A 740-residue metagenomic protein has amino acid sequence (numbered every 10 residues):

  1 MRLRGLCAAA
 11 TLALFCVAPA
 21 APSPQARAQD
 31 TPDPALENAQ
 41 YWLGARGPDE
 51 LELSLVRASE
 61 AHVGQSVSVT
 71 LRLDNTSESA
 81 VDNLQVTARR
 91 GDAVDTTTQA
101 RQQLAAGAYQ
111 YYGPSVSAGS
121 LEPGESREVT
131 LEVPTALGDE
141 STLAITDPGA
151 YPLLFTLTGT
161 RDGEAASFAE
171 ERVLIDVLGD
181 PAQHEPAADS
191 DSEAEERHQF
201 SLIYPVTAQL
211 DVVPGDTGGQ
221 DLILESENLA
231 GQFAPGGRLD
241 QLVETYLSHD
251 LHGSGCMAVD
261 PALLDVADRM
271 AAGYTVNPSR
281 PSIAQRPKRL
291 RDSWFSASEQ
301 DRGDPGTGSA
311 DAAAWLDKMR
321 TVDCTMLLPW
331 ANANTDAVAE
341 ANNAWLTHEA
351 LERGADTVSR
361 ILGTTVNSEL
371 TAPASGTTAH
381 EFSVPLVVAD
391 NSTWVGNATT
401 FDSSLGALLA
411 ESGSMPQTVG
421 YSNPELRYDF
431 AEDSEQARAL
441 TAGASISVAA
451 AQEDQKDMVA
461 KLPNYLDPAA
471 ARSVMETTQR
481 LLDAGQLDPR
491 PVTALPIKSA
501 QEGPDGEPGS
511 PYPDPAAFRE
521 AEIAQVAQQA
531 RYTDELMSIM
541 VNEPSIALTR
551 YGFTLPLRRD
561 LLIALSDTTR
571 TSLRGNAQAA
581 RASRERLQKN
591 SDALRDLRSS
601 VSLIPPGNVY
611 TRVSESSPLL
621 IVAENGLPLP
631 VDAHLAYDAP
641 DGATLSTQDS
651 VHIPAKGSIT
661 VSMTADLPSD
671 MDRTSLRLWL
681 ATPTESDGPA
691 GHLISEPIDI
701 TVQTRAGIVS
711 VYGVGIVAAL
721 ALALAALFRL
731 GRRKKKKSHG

Functional and structural regions predicted by a protein language model:
M1-A28, V717-G731: Secretory targeting and sorting signals
L43-G44, S59-V63, D189-S192, S675 (+1 more regions): Acidic, serine/threonine- and proline-rich intrinsically disordered appendage/tail regions
P48-V86, V133, T611-L620: Contiguous beta-strand segments within globular domains
A93-G119, A639-D649, A655-G657, M671: Short beta-strand and strand-turn-strand segments in soluble, beta-rich domains
L137-L153, S669-R677: Short glycine/proline/serine/threonine-rich loop/turn segments at secondary-structure transition edges
E171-V173, V177-K318: Active-site beta->alpha N-cap acidic-glycine motif
T245-L251, R353-T365, G376-S602, P683-E685: Catalytic grooves of carbohydrate-active enzymes
P544-I708: Membrane-proximal extracellular "stem/stalk" segments of glycoproteins immediately N-terminal to a transmembrane helix
